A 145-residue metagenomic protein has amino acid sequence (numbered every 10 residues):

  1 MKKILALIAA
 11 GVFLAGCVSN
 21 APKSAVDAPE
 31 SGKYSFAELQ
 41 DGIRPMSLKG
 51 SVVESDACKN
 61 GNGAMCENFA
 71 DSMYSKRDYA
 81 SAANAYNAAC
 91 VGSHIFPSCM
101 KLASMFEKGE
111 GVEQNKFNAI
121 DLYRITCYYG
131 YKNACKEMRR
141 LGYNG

Functional and structural regions predicted by a protein language model:
M1-C17: Sec-dependent bacterial lipoprotein signal peptides
C17-Y34: Bacterial Sec signal peptide processing site at the extreme N-terminus
M46, K59-G63, M73, G92-I95 (+3 more regions): Short helix-capping/linker turns of helical repeat alpha-solenoids
C66-S75, A85, K101-K108, R140-N144: Hydrophobic face of amphipathic alpha-helices that form TPR/SEL1-like repeat modules and related alpha-solenoid
